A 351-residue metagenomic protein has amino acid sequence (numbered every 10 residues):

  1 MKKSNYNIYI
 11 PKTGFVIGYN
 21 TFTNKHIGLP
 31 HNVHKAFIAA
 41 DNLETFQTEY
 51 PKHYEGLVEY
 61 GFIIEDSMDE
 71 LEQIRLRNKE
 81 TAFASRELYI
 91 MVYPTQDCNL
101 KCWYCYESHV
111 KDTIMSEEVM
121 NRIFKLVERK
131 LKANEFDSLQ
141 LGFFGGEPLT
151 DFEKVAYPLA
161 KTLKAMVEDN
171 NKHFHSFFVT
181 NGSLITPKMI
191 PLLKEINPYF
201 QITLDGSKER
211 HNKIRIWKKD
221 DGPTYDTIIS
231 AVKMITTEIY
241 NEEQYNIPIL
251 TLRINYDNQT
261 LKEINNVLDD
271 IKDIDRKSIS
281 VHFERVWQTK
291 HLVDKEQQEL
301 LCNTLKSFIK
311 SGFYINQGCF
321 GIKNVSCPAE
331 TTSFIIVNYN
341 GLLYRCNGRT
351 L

Functional and structural regions predicted by a protein language model:
K3-G28, P51-M91, N134-F136: N-terminal [4Fe-4S]-dependent radical SAM core
K3-K35, F313-L351: Accessory C-terminal segments flanking Radical SAM cores
A36-E49: Short acidic, hydrophobic short linear motifs in intrinsically disordered regions
K79-Y106, F124, E128, N134-G142 (+1 more regions): N-terminal pre-triad scaffold of radical SAM enzymes
C105-E118, T350: Iron-sulfur (Fe-S) cluster-binding segments and ferredoxin-like electron-carrier domains, especially [2Fe-2S]
M120-G142, D151-E284: Radical SAM/AdoMet-radical enzyme domain recognition
E209-I214, I279-Q298, F320-C327, T350-L351: Flexible glycine/acidic-rich beta-alpha junction loops that bind and position SAM and/or redox cofactors in anaerobic
N241-Q244, K295-I322, G348-L351: C-terminal accessory region of radical SAM enzymes
